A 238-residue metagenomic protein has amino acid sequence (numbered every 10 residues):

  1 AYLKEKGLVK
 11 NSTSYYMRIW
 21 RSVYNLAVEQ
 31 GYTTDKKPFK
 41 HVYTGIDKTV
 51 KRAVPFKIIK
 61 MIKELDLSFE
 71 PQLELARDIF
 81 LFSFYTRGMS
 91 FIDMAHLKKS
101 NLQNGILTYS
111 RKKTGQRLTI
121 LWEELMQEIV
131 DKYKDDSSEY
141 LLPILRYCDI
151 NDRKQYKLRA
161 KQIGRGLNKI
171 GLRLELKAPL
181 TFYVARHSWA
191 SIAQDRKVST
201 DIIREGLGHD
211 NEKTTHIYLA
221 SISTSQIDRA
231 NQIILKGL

Functional and structural regions predicted by a protein language model:
Y2, E29, T33-D66, Y147-R153: Flexible interdomain linker/hinge and immediately adjacent N-terminus of the catalytic tyrosine-recombinase domain
E5-P38, R87-M89: N-terminal DNA-binding recognition helix of tyrosine site-specific recombinases/integrases
A53, R111-G115, L207-Q232: Catalytic-site neighborhood detector that most strongly recognizes the C-terminal catalytic loop/helix of tyrosine
I59, E123-K177: Active-site/catalytic core of tyrosine-dependent DNA strand-transfer enzymes
L81, Y85, M89-D93, R186-D210: C-terminal catalytic core of tyrosine-transesterase DNA break-rejoin enzymes
H96-K132: Conserved tyrosine-mediated DNA breakage-rejoining catalytic core shared by Y-recombinases
S100-T108, K177-A178, V198-I217: Short, polar N-cap/turn motifs at the start of nucleic acid-interacting alpha helices
T119-E124, E128, K132-Y133, I217-L238: DNA/chromatin major-groove-contacting recognition/catalytic segments
